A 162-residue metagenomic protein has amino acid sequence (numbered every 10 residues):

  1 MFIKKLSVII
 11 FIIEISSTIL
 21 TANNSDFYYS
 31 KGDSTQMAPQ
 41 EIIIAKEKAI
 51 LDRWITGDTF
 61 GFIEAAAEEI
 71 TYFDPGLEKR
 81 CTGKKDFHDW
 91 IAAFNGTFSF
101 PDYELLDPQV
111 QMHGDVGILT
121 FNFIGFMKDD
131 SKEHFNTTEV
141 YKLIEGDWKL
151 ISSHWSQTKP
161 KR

Functional and structural regions predicted by a protein language model:
M1-K5: Positively charged n-region of N-terminal signal peptides that target proteins for export
S7-T18: Bacterial N-terminal signal peptides
A22-E64, T71-R162: A beta-strand edge to alpha-helix "cap/lid" segment located at domain peripheries
